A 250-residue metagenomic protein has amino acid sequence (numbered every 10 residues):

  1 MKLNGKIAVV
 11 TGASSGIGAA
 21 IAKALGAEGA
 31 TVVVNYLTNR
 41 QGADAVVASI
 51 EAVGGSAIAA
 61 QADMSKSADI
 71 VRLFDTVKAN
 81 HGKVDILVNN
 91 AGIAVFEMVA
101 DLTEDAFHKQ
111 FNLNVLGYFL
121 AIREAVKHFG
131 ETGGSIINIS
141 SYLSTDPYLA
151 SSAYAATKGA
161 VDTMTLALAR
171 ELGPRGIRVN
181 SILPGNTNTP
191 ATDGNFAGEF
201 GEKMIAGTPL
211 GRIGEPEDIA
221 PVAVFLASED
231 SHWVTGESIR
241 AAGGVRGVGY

Functional and structural regions predicted by a protein language model:
I7, S14-S15: Conserved glycine-rich cofactor-binding loop
M98-V99, T103-F111, M204: Substrate-binding pocket helix/loop in short-chain dehydrogenase/reductase
V99-A100, D146-S152, P174-R175, G211 (+2 more regions): Active-site loop immediately N-terminal to the catalytic Tyr-X3-Lys motif of short-chain dehydrogenase/reductase
I122, T157: Active-site helix of classical SDR
K127, R170-P174, H232: Alpha-helical segment proximal to the catalytic Tyr-Lys
S141: Residue(s) in the substrate-gating loop at a strand-loop-helix junction that position the organic substrate next
D146, V224, T235-Y250: Short C-terminal tail/terminal secondary-structure segment of NAD(P)H-dependent dehydrogenase/reductase domains
